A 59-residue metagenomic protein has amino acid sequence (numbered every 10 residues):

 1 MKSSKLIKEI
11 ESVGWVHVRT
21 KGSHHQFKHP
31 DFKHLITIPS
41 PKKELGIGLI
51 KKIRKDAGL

Functional and structural regions predicted by a protein language model:
M1-R19, F32-L59: Basic nucleic-acid-binding interfaces
H24-K28: Minor-groove-contacting beta-hairpin "wing" of winged helix-turn-helix DNA-binding domains
